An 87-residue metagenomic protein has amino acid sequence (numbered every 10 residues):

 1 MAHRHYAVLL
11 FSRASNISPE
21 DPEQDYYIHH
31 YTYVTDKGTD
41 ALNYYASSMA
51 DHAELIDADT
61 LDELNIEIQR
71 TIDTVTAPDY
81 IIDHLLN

Functional and structural regions predicted by a protein language model:
A2-R4, A50: A short, compositionally biased
R4-A14: A short beta-strand micro-motif
A14-D21, E63: Short, surface-exposed beta-strand/loop "edge" segments at domain boundaries and coil↔beta transitions
E23-K37, A50-T60: A short, exposed loop/beta-hairpin motif centered on an aromatic-Gly-Thr core
N43-N87: Short, mixed-charge low-complexity intrinsically disordered segments
